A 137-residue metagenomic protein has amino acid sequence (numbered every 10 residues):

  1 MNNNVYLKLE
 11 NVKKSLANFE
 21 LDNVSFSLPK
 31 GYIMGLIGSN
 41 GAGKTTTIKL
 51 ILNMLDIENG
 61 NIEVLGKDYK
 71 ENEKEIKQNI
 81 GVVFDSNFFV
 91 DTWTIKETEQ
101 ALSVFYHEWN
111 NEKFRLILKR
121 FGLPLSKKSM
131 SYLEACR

Functional and structural regions predicted by a protein language model:
M1-K13: ABC-family P-loop ATPase nucleotide-binding domain
L9-V12, F19-P29, G60: Conserved beta-strand
M34-G35: Short beta-strand immediately N-terminal to the Walker A/P-loop
S39-G43: Walker A (P-loop) phosphate-binding loop of ABC-type ATPase nucleotide-binding domains
T47-I48: Alpha1 helix immediately C-terminal to the Walker A/P-loop of P-loop NTPases, especially ABC transporter
L52: Helix-to-loop junction immediately C-terminal to a conserved catalytic motif
G60-E71, E75-I76: Conserved ABC transporter NBD signature motif
Q78, F84-R137: ABC-family P-loop ATPase nucleotide-binding domains
